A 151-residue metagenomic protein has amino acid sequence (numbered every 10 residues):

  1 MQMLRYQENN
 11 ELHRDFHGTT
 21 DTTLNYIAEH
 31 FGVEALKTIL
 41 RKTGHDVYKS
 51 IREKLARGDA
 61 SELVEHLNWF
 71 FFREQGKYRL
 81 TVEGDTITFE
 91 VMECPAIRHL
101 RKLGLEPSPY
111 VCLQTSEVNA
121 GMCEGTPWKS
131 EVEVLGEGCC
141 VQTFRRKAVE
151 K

Functional and structural regions predicted by a protein language model:
M1-T88, E93-L113, G121, P127-K151: N-terminal accessory segment detector
